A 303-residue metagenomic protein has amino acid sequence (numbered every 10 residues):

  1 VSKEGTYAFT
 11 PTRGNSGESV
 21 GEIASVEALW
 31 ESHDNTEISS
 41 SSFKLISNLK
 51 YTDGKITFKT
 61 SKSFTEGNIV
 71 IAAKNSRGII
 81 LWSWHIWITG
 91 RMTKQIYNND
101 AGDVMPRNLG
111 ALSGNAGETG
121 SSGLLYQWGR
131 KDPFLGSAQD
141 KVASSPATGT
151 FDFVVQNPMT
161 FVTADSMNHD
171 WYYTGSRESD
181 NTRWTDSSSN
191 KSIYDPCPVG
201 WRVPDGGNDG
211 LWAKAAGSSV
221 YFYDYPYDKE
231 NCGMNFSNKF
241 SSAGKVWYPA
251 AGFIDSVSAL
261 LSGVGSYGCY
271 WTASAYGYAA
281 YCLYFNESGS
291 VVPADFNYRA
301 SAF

Functional and structural regions predicted by a protein language model:
V1-K191, Y276, S301-A302: Short, compositionally biased
L109-A111, H169-F303: C-terminal, surface-exposed recognition/capping segments
